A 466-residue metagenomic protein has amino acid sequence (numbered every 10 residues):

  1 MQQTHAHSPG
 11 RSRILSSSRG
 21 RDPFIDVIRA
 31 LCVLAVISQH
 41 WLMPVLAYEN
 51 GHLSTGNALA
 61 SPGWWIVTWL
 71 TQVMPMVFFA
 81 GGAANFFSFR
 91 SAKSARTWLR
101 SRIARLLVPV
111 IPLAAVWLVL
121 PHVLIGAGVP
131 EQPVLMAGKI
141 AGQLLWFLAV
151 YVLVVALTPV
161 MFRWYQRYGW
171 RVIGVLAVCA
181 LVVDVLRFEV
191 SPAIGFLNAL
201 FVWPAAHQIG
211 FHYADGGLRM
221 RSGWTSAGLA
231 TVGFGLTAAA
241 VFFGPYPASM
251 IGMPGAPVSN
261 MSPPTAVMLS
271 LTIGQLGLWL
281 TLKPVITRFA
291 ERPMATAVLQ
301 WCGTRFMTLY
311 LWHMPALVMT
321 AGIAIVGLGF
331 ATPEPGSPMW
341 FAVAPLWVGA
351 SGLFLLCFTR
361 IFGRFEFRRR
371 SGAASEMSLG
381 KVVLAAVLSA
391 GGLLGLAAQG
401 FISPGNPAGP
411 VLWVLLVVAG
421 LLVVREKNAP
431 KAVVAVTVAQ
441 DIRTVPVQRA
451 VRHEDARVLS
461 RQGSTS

Functional and structural regions predicted by a protein language model:
Q2-A439, S466: Alpha-helical transmembrane segments and their immediate juxtamembrane cytosolic regions
A6-S8, I442, E454-A456: Short linear motifs in intrinsically disordered/low-complexity regions
V433-H453: Acidic, proline-/serine-/threonine-rich low-complexity intrinsically disordered repeat tracts
P446-S466: Long, low-complexity, intrinsically disordered segments
